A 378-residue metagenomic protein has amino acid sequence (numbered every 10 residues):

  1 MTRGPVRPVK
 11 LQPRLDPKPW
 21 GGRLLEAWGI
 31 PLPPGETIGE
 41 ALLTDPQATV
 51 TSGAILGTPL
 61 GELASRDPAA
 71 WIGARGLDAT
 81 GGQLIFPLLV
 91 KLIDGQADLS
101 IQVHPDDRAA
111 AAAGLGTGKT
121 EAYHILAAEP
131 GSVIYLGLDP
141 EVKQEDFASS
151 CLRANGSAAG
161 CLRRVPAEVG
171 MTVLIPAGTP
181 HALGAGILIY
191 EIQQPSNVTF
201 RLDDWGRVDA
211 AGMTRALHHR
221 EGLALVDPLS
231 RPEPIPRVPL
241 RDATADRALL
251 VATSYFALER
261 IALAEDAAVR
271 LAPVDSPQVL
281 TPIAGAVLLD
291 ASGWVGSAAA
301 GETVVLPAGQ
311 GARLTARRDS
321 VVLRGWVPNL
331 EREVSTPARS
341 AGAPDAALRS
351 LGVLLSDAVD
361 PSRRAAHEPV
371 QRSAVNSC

Functional and structural regions predicted by a protein language model:
M1-K143, D204-E233, L258, N329-S335 (+1 more regions): Transition-metal
D94-D98, D107, T117-G118, A128-G131 (+3 more regions): Ligand-binding loop in jelly-roll beta-barrel domains
A127-S150, R247-L250, L263-S276: Short beta-strand/loop turn elements enriched in aromatics
S150-A159, I283-L288: Short, structured beta-strand/loop micro-motifs enriched in basic residues and often containing a Trp
R153, C161, T172-L174, P180-P234: An exposed, glycine/acidic-rich loop-and-rim segment of catalytic or binding clefts
L162-L174, A291-A312: Short acidic-glycine-tyrosine-enriched beta hairpin
L217-D275: Functionally critical, mid-to-C-terminal surface segments that flank or help form catalytic/ligand
A267-V269, Q278, G285-D290: Short beta-strand segments in beta-sandwich/barrel cores
